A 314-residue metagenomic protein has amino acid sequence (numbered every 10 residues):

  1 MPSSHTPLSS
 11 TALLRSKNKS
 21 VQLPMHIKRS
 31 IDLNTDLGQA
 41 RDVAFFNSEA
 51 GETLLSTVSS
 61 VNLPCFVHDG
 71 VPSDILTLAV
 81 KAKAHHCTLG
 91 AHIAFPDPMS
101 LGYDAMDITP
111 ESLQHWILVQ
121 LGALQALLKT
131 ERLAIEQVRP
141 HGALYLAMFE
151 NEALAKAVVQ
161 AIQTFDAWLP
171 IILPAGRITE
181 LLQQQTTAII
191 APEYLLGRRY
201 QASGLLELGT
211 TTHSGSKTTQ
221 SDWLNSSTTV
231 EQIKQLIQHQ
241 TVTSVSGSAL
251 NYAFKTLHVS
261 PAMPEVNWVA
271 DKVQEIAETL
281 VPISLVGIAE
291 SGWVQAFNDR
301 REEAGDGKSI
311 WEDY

Functional and structural regions predicted by a protein language model:
I31-T35, V61-L63, L89-I93, E136 (+5 more regions): Hydrophobic faces of well-ordered beta-strands that scaffold small-molecule active sites in alpha/beta enzyme cores
D42-H68, P72: A short alpha/beta connector and helix-capping loop motif
G51-S56, L78-G90, K129: Acidic (Asp/Glu)-rich catalytic clusters
L63-H68, A147, W168-A175: Catalytic beta/alpha-barrel core
G70-K81, F149-A153, G176-L182: Active-site-adjacent beta->alpha loops and helix N-cap segments on the catalytic face of soluble alpha/beta enzymes
M99-T130: Glycine/small-residue-rich loop that forms an oxyanion/phosphate-binding "nest" at active or ligand-binding sites
G176-L181, T187-S248: Active-site rim beta-loop-alpha module in soluble metabolic enzymes
V266-L285, A296-R301: C-terminal helical cap(s) of enzyme catalytic domains, especially alpha/beta-barrels
